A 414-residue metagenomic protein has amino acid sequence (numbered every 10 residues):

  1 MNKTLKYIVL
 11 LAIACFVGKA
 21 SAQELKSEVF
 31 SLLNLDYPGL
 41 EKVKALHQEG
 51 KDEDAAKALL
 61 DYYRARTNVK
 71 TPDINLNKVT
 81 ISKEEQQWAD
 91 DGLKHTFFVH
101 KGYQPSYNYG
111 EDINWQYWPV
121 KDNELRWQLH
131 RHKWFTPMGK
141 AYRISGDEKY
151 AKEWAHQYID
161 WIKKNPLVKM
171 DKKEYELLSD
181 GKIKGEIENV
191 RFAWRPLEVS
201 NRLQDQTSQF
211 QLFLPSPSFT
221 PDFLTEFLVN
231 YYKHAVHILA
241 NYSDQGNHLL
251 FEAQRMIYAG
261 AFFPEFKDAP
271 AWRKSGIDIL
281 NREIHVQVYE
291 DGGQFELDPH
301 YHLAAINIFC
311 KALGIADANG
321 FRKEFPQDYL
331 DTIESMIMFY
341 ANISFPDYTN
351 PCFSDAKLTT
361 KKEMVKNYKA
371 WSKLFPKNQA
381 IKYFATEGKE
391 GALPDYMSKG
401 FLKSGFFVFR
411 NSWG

Functional and structural regions predicted by a protein language model:
M1-E24: Bacterial Sec-dependent N-terminal signal peptides
L10-A12, E124, K399: Generic marker of residues within folded, mature protein domains
Q23-F98: Extreme N-terminal leader/anchor segments
V69-T71, L76, I81-E84, W88-H95 (+6 more regions): Sequence-level motif detector for i,i+2 pairs with an aromatic at +2
F98-H100, W118, N241, R410-S412: Structured loops at beta-to-helix junctions and adjacent beta-edge loops in soluble globular domains
Y107-E111, W115, K121-E334: Aromatic-lined, polymer-binding surfaces characteristic of secreted/periplasmic polysaccharide-degrading enzymes
Y289, G293-G414: Carbohydrate-active enzyme catalytic cores, enriched for enzymes that act on polyanionic acidic polysaccharides
